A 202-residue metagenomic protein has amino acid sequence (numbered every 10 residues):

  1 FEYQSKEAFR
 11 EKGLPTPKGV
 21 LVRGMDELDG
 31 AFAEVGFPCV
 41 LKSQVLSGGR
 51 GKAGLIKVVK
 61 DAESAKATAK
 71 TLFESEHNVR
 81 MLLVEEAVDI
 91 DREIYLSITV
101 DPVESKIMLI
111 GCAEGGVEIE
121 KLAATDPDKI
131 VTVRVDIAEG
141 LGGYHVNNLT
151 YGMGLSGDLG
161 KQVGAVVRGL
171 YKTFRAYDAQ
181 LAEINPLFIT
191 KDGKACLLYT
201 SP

Functional and structural regions predicted by a protein language model:
F1-D26, A33, F37-P38: Preference for protein termini
Y3-F9, V35-G51, H77-D91, L96 (+2 more regions): ATP-grasp fold ATP-binding core
T16-G19, L41-T68, Y95, V117-I119: Glycine-rich phosphate-binding loop of ATP-grasp-fold ATP-dependent ligases
T71-S75: Catalytic core of tubulin tyrosine ligase-like
T99-L149: Flexible glycine-/small-residue-enriched beta->alpha junction loops that bind anionic phosphate/pyrophosphate groups
H145-L187: A long amphipathic alpha-helix within ATP-dependent nucleotide-binding catalytic cores
K194-A195: Conserved protein kinase catalytic/activation segment
Y199-P202: Conserved small/polar residues in nucleotide/adenosyl-binding loops
